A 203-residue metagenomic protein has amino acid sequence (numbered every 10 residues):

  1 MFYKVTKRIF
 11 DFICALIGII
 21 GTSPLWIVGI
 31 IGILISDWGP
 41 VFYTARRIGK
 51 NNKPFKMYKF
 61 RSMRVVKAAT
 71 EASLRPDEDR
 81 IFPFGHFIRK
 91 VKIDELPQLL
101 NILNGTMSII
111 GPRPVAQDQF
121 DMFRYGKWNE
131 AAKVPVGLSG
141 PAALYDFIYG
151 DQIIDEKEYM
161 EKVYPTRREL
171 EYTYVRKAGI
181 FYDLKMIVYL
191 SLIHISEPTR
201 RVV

Functional and structural regions predicted by a protein language model:
M1-V5, P76-R80, E95: Juxtamembrane loop-helix boundary motifs flanking transmembrane segments in multi-pass membrane proteins
M1-V65, R176-S196, R200-R201: A hydrophobic, helix-centered structural microdomain
A15, Y43, F82-H86, D118 (+1 more regions): Positions in alpha-helical segments
Y43-R80, P141-E169: Short, glycine-rich, amphipathic interfacial segments at transmembrane boundaries or analogous
E78, K90-D94, A178: Soluble non-cytosolic domains of exported or imported proteins
F84-V91, Y172-R176: Short, well-ordered beta-strand elements within core beta-sheets of diverse protein domains
H86-S108: Short, conserved beta-strand/loop elements in beta-sheet-dominated catalytic cores that frequently flank divalent-metal
L100-S196, R200-R201: Hydrophobic structural segments characteristic of membrane proteins
